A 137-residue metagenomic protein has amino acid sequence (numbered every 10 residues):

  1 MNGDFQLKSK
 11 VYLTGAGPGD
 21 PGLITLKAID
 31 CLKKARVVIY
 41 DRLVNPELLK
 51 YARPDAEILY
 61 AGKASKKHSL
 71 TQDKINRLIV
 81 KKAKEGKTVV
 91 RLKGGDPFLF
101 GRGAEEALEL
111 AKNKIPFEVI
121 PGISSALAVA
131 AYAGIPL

Functional and structural regions predicted by a protein language model:
M1-A16, L26-I123, A128: Class I S-adenosyl-L-methionine
G22: Flexible active-site lid/hinge loop adjacent to a nucleotide/diphosphate and Mg2+-phosphate binding pocket
G134-L137: Short, glycine-/small-residue-rich phosphate/pyrophosphate-handling segment
